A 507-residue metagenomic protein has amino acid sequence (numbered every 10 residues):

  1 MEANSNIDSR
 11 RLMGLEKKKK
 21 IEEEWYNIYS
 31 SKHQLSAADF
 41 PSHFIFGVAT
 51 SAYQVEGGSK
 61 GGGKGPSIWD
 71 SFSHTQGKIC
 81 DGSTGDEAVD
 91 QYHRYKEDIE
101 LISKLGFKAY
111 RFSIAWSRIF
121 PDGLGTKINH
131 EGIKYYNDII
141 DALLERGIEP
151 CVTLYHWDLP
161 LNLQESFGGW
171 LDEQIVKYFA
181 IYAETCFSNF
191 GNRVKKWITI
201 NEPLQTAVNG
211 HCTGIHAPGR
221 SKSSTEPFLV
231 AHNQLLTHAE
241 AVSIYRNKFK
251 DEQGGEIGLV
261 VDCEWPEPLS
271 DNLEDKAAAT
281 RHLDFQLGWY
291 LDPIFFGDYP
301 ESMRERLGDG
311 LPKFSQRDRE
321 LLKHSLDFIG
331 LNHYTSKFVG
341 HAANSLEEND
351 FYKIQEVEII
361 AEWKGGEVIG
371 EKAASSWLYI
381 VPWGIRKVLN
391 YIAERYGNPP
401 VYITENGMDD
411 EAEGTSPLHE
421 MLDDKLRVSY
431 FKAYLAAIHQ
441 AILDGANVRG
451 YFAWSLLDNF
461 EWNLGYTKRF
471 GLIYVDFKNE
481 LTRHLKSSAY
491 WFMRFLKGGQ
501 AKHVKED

Functional and structural regions predicted by a protein language model:
E2-I79, K104, D122-L124, H130-D507: Active-site region of glycoside hydrolase catalytic domains
H43-I45, A52, Y92, I99 (+1 more regions): A common structural microfeature
A49-S51, E97, S113-S117: Acidic/polar N-terminal loop/beta-strand segments that form early-domain functional surfaces
C80-R94, L171-E173: Active-site mouth loops of central-metabolism enzymes
E87-K104, F120-D122, G132: Internal amphipathic alpha-helical repeat/solenoid segments
R94-L101, A109, Y391, W491: Residue-level detector of alpha-helical secondary structure
K108-A115, E149-T153: Short, well-structured secondary-structure segments
